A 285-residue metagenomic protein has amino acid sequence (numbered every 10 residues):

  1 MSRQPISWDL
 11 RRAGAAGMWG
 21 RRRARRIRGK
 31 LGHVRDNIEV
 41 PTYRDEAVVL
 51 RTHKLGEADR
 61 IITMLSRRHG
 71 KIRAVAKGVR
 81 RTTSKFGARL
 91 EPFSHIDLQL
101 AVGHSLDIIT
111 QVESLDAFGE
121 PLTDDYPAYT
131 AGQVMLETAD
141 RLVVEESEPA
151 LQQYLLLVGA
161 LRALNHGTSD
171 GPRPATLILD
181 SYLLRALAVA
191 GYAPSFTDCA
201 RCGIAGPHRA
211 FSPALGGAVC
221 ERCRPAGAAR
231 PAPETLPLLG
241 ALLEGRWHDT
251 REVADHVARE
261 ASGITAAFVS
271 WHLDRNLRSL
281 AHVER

Functional and structural regions predicted by a protein language model:
A13-A16, A24: Ala/Thr-enriched low-complexity intrinsically disordered regions
R26, K30-R285: Non-catalytic alpha-helical scaffolds and adjoining flexible linkers that form interface surfaces for assembly
